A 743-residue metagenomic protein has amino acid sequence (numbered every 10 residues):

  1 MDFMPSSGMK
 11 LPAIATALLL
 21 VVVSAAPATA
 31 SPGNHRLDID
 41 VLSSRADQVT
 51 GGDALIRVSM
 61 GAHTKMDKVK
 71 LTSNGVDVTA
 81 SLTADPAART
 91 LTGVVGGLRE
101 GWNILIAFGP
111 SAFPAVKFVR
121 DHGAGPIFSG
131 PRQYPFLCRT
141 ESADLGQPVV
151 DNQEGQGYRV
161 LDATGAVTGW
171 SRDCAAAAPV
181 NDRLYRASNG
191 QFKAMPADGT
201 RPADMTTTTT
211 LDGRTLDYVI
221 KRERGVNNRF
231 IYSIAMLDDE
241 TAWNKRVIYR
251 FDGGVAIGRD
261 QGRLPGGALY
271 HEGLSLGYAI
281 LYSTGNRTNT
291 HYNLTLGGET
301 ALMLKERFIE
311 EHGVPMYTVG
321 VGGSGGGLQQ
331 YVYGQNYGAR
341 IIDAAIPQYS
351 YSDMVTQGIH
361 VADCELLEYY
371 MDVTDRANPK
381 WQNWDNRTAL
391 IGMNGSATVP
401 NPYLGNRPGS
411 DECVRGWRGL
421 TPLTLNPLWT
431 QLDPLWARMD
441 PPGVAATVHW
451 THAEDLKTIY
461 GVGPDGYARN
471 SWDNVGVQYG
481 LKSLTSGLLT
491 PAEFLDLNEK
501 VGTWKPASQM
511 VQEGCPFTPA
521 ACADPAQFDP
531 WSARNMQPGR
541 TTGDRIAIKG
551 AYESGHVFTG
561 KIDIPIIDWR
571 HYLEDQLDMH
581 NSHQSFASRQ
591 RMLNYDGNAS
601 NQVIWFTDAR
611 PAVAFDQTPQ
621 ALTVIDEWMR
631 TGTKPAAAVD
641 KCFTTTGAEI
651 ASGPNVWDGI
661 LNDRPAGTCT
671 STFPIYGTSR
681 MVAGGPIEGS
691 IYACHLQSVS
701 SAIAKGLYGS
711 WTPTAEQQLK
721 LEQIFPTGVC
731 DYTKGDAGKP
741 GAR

Functional and structural regions predicted by a protein language model:
F3-S31: Secretory targeting and sorting signals
G33-R743: C-terminal His-loop and adjacent cap/lid subdomain of alpha/beta-hydrolase
